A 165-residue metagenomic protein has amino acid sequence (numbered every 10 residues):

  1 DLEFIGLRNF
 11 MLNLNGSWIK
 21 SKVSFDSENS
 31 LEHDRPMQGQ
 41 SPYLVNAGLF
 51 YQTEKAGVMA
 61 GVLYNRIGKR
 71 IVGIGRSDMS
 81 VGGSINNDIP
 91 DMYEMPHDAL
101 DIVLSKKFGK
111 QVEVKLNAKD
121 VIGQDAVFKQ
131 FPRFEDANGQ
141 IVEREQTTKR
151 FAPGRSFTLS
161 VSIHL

Functional and structural regions predicted by a protein language model:
D1-I74: Gram-negative outer-membrane beta-barrel transporters
L2, R8-N9, K55-V58, P96-D98 (+3 more regions): A general secondary-structure boundary signal
I5-L7, Q40, M95, K107-G109 (+1 more regions): Surface-exposed coil/turn segments at beta-strand junctions on protein surfaces, enriched
V23-S30, D78-N86, A137-V142: Flexible, solvent-exposed coil segments and beta strand-coil junctions, predominantly the extracellular/periplasmic
E28-P36, N86-D91, D101, R144-K149: Extracellular loop and loop/strand-boundary signature of outer-membrane beta-barrel proteins
S41-V45, P96-L100, P153-F157: Residues that define the transmembrane beta-barrel architecture of outer-membrane proteins
R66-S80, S105-L165: C-terminal beta-signal and adjacent terminal beta-strands/loops of Gram-negative outer-membrane beta-barrel proteins
I74, I85-E94, A99, Q140: Extracytoplasmic gating/loop element in the C-terminal half of outer-membrane beta-barrel translocons and assembly
